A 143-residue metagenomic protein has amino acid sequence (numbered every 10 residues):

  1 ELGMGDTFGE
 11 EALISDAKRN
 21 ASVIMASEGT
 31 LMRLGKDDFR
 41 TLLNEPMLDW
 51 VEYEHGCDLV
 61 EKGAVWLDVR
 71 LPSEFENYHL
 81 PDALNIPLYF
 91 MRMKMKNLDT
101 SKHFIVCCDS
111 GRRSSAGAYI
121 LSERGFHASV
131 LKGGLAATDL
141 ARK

Functional and structural regions predicted by a protein language model:
M4-T7, E11-S22, A26-H55, K62 (+2 more regions): Rhodanese-like catalytic fold shared by cysteine-dependent sulfurtransferases and DSP/PTP-type phosphatases
W66-D68: Structural scaffold elements adjacent to functional motifs in cytosolic proteins
C107-C108: Short, surface-exposed ligand- or partner-binding patches at beta-edge/loop junctions that are enriched in aromatics
